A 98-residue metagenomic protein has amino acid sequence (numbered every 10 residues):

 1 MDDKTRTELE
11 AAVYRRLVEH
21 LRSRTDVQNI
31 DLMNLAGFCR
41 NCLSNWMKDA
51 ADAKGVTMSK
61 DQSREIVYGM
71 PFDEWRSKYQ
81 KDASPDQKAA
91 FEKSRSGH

Functional and structural regions predicted by a protein language model:
M1-H98: Domain-level signature for proteins that mediate thiol-based redox and metal-cofactor handling
